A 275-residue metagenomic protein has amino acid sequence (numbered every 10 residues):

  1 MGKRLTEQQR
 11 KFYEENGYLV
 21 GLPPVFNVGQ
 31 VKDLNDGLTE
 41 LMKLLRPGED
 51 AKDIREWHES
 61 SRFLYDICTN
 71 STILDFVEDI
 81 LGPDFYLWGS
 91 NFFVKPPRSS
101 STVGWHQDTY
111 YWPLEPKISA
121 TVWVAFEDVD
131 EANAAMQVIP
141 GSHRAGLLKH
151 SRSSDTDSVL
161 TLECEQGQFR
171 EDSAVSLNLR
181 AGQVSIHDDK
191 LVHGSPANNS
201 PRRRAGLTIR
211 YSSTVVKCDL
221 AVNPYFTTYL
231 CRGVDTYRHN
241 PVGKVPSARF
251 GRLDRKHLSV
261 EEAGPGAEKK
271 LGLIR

Functional and structural regions predicted by a protein language model:
M1-L114, H150-S151: Non-heme Fe(II)-dependent double-stranded beta-helix
E40, L44, V184, L191-R275: Non-heme Fe(II)/2-oxoglutarate
S60, W88, I118, A132-A134 (+2 more regions): Residues that flank catalytic or metal-binding motifs in active/ligand-binding sites
P83, T109, L114, V124-A135 (+2 more regions): Active-site region of the double-stranded beta-helix
P97-S99, D128-E131, R144, V184 (+1 more regions): Short, charged/polar surface micro-motifs in flexible loops or helix N-caps
H106, P113-E131, N178-L179, I186 (+1 more regions): Short, conserved beta-strand element in jelly-roll/cupin
Q107, V159-E171, P201-R203, A221-T228: Short, surface-exposed loop/helix-turn segments at secondary-structure junctions that function as lids/hinges flanking
E131-P196: Double-stranded beta-helix
